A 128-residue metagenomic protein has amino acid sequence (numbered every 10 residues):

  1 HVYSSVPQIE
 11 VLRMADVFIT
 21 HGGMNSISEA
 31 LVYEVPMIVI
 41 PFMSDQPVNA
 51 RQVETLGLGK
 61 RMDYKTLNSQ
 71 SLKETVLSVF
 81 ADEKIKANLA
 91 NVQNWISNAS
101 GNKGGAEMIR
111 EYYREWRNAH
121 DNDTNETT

Functional and structural regions predicted by a protein language model:
Y3-R51: A donor-sugar binding/catalytic signature common to diverse glycosyltransferases and related nucleotide-sugar
R13, T55, N91: Phosphate-coordinating loops and pocket residues in cytosolic domains that bind phosphorylated ligands
V32, R51-Q52, N91, E107: Charged/polar positions on well-ordered alpha helices
V32-Y33, E54-L56, K84-N88: Short acidic (Asp/Glu) and glycine-rich catalytic loops that position anionic groups and cofactors
I38, T55-G57, F80: Short, hinge-like loop/turn segments at secondary-structure boundaries
S44-T75: Change "using UDP/GDP/dTDP sugars" to "using nucleotide sugars
S69-T128: C-terminal amphipathic helix plus adjacent low-complexity, charged tail appended to glycosyltransferase catalytic
